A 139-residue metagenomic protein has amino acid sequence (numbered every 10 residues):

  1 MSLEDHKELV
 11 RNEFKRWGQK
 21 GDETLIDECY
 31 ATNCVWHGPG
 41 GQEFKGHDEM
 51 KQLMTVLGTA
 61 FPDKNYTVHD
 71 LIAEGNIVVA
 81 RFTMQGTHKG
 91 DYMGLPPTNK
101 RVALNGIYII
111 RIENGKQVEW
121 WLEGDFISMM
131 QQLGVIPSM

Functional and structural regions predicted by a protein language model:
M1-M139: C-terminal and inter-domain tail/linker signature
